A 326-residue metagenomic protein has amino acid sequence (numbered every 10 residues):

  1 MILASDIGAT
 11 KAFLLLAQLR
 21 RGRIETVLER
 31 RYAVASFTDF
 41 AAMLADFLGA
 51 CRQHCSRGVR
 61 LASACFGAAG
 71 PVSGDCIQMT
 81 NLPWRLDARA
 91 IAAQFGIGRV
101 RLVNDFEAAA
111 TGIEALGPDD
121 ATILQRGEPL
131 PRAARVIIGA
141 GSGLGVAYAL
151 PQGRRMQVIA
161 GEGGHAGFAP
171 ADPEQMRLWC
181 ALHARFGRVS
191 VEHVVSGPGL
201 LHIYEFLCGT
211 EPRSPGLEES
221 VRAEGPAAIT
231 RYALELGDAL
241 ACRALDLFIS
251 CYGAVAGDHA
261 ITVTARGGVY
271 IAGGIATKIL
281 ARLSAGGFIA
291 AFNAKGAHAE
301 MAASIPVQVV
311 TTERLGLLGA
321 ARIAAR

Functional and structural regions predicted by a protein language model:
M1-A50, R177-R326: ATP-binding/phosphotransfer module of carbohydrate and carboxylate kinases, centering on a glycine-rich
I2-D6, L61-C65, R101, R135-G139 (+1 more regions): Short glycine-aspartate micro-motif
V34, M79-L82, R101-A108, G127-L130 (+2 more regions): Active-site nucleophile and cofactor-binding loops and adjacent substrate-binding regions of central metabolic enzymes
H54-D120, I137, T277-A281: Short beta-strand-loop/turn "lid" adjacent to the catalytic site in phosphate-handling enzymes
F66-G70, A140-S142, R266-A276: Glycine-rich beta-strand-to-loop/alpha-helix junction loops that act as flexible
G96-G98, P131-R135, A265-R266, S304-I305: Short coil/turn connectors at secondary-structure junctions
I113, A147-P151, F206: A short secondary-structure junction signal
D120-E192, L280-L283, G287-N293, A297-A302: Glycine-rich phosphate-binding loop of actin/hexokinase-like ATP-binding domains
